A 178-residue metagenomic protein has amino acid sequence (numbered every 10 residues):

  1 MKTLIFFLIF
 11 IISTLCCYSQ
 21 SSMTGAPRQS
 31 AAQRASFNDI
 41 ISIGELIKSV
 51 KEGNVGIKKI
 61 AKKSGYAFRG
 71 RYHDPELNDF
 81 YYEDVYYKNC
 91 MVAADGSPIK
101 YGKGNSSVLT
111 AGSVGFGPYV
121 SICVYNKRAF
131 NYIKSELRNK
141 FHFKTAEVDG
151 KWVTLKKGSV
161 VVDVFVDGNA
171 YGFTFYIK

Functional and structural regions predicted by a protein language model:
M1-M23: Bacterial Sec-dependent N-terminal signal peptides
I11, L15, R71, Y86-Y87 (+3 more regions): Short linear sequence elements within intrinsically disordered, low-complexity coil regions
S21-S107: N-terminal leader/targeting segments
S30-A67, S121-K178: Non-cytosolic coordination micro-motifs
D79-F80, G117, G168-A170: A general secondary-structure signal for short beta-strands and their flanking turns/coil in non-transmembrane regions
V85-K151: Long, charged/polar, surface-exposed segments that mediate recognition or autoinhibition
